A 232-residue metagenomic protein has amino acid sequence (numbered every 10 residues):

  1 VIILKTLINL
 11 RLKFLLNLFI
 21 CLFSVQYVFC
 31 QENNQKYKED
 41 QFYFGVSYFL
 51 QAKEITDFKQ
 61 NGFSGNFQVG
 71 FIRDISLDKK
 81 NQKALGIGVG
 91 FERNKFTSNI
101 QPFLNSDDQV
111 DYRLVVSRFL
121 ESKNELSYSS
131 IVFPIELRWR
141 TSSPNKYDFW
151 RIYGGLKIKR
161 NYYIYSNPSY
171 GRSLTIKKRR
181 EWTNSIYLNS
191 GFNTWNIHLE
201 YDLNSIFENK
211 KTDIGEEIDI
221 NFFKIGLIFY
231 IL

Functional and structural regions predicted by a protein language model:
V1-K36, L227, I231: Bacterial Sec-dependent N-terminal signal peptides
C30-S76, K224, I228-L232: Short glycine/proline- and aromatic-enriched beta-strand/turn motifs that initiate or cap beta-hairpins
Q31-E39, S76-K83, S142-W150: Short loop/turn motifs that connect adjacent beta-strands in outer-membrane beta-barrel proteins
N33, Q51, K177-L232: Predominantly the C-terminal beta-signal and adjacent terminal strand-loop region of outer-membrane beta-barrel
K38-D40, N61-F67, K83, S127-F133 (+3 more regions): Residues that define the transmembrane beta-barrel architecture of outer-membrane proteins
F42-V46, L85-V89, I135, I152-L156 (+3 more regions): Membrane-embedded beta-strand positions of outer-membrane beta-barrel proteins
V46-A52, V89-T97, W139-T141, L156-I164 (+3 more regions): Transmembrane beta-strands of outer-membrane beta-barrel pores
I55-G62, F96-Y128, N161-Y187: Extracellular/periplasm-exposed beta-strand and loop segments of Gram-negative cell-envelope proteins, dominated by
